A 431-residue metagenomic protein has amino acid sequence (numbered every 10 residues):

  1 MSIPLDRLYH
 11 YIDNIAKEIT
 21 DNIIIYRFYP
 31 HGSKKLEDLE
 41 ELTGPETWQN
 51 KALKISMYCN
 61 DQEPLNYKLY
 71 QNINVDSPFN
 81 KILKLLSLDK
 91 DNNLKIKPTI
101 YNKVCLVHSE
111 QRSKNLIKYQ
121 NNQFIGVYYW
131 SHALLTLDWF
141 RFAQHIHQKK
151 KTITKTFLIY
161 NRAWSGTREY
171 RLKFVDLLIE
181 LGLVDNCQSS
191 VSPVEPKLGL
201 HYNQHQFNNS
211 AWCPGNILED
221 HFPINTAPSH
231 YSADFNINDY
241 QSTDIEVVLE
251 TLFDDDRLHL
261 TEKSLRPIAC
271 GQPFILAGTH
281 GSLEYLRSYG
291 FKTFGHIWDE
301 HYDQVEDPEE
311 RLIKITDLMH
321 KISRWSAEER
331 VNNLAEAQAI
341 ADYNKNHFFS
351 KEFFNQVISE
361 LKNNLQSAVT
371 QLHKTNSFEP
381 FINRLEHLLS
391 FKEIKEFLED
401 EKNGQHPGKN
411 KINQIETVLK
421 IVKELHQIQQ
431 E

Functional and structural regions predicted by a protein language model:
M1-D234, Y240-V248, D254-T261, L265-F378 (+2 more regions): Pol beta-like nucleotidyltransferase catalytic core
T243, K402, L419-K420: Secondary-structure boundary/capping motif
E250, M319-I322, L385, K392 (+2 more regions): Generic structural signal for hydrophobic core residues of well-folded globular domains
I315, F381, L385-L388, I394 (+1 more regions): Amphipathic alpha-helices that form helix-helix packing interfaces
F378, E393-I412: Charged, low-complexity interaction regions
N410-L425: Short, charge-rich amphipathic interface segments used for partner binding and complex assembly
Q427-E431: Long, low-complexity, intrinsically disordered segments
